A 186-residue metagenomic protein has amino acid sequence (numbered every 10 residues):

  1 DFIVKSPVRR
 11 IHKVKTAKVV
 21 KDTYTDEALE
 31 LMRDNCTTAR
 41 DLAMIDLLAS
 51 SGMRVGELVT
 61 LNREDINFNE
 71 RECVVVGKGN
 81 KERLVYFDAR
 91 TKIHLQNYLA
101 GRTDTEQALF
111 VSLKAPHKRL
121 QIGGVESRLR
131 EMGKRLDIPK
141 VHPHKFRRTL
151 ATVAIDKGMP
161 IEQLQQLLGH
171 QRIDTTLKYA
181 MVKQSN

Functional and structural regions predicted by a protein language model:
D1-N186: Conserved catalytic core of the tyrosine transesterase superfamily
